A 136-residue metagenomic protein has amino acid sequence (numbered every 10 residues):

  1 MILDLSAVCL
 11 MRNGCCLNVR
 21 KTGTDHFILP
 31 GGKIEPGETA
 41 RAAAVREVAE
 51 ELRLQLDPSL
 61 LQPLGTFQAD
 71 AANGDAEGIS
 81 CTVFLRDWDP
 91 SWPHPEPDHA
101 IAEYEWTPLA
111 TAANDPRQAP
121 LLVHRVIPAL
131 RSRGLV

Functional and structural regions predicted by a protein language model:
M1-C16: Conserved N-terminal beta-strand and adjoining loop/helix that marks the start of the Nudix/MutT-like hydrolase domain
L3, F67-H94, E105, A110 (+1 more regions): Active-site-adjacent beta-strand/loop module that shapes the phosphate/pyrophosphate-binding cleft
G14, G32, R46, T107-A110: Structural detector for helix-capping/boundary residues
T22-F27, P93, P97-V136: Nudix hydrolase/Nudix homology domain
P30, I34-L64: The catalytic Nudix box helix
I34-T39, G74, I79, P95 (+2 more regions): Residues at secondary-structure transition points
